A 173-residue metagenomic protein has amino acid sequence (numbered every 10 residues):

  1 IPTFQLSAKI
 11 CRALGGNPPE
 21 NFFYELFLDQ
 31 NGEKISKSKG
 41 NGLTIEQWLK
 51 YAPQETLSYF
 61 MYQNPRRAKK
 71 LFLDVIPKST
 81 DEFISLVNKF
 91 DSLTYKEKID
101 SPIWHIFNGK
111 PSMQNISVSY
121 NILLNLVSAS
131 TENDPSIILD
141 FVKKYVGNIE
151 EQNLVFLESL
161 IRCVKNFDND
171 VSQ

Functional and structural regions predicted by a protein language model:
I1-A8, R12: Divalent-metal (Mg2+/Mn2+/Ca2+)-assisted nucleotide/phosphate chemistry catalytic cores
P2-F4, Y24-D168: Catalytic adenosine-cofactor/nucleotide-binding cores of aminoacyl-tRNA synthetases and other
R12-P19: Secondary-structure transition/capping motifs at alpha-helix termini and the adjoining loop/turn into the next element
